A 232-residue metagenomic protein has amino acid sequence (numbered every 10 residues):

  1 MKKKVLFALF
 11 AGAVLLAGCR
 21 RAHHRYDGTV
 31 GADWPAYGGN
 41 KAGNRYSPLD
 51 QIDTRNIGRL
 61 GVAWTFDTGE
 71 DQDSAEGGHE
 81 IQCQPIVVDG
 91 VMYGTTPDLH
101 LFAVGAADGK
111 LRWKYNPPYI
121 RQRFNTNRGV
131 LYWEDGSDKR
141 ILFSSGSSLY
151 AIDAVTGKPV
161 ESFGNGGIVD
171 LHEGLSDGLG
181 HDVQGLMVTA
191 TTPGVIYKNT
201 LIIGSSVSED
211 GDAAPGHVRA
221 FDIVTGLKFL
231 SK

Functional and structural regions predicted by a protein language model:
L16-G18: C-terminal motif of bacterial Sec signal peptides marking the signal peptidase cleavage site
H24-T65: Blade/loop signatures of beta-propeller domains
G31-G38, G78-H100, F124-L149, G185-D212: Repeat-blade elements of multi-bladed beta-propeller folds
I52-V62, T96-P118: Beta-propeller domains
F66-Q84, K114-G136, N165-P193: Extracytoplasmic beta-rich repeat domains
G157, P215-L227: Beta-propeller blade signature
